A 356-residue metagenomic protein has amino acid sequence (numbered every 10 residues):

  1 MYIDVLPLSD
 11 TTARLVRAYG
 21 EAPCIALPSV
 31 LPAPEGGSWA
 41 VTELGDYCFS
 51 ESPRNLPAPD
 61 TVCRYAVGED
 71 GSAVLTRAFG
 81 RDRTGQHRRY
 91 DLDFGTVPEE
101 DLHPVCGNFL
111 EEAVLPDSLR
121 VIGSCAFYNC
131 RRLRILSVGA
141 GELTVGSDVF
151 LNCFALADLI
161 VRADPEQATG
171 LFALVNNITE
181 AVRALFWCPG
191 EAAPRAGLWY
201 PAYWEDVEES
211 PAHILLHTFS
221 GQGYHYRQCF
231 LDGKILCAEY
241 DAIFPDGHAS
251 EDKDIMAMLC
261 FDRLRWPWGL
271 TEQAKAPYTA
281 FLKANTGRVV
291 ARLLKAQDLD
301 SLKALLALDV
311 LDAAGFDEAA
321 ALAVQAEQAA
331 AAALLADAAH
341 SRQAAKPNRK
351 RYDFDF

Functional and structural regions predicted by a protein language model:
Y2-A13, Y19-T42, R54-V121, R131-T144 (+3 more regions): Structural signature of tandem-repeat unit edges
L44-S52: A short, well-ordered alpha-helical element
L264-R265: Intrinsically disordered, low-complexity regulatory domains of metazoan transcription factors and transcriptional
L270-A284: TPR-adjacent "capping" and linker segments in tetratricopeptide-repeat scaffold/adaptor proteins
L282-R349, F356: Extended alpha-helical scaffolding segments
